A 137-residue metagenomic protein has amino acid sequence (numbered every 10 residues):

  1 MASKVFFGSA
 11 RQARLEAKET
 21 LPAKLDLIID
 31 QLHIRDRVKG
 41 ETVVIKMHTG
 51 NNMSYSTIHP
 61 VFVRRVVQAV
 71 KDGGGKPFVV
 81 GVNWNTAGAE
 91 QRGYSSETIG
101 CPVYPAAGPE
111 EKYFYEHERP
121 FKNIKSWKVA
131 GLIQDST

Functional and structural regions predicted by a protein language model:
M1-T137: N-terminal and secondary-structure boundary signal
